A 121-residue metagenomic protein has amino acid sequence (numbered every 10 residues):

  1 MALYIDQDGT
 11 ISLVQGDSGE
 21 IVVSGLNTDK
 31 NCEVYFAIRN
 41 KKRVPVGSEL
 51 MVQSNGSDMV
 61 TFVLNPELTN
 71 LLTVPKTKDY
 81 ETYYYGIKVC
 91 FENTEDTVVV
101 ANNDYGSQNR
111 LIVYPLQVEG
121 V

Functional and structural regions predicted by a protein language model:
M1-V121: Contiguous segments within soluble domain cores/interaction surfaces
